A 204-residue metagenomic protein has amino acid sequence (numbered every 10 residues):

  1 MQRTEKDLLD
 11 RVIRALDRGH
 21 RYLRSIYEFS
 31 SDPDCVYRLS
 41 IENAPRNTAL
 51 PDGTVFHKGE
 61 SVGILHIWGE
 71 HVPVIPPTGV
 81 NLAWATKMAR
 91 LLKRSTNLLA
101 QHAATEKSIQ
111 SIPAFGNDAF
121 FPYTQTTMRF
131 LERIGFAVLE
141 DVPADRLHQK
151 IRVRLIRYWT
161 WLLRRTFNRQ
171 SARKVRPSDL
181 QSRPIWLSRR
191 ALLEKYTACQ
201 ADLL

Functional and structural regions predicted by a protein language model:
M1-K87, Q101-L204: Non-catalytic substrate-recognition and accessory regions of acyl/acetyltransferase enzymes
R94-S95: Extended HEAT/HEAT-like alpha-solenoid repeat tracts in very large eukaryotic scaffold/adaptor proteins
L98: Short, conserved SAM-binding segment of the class I
